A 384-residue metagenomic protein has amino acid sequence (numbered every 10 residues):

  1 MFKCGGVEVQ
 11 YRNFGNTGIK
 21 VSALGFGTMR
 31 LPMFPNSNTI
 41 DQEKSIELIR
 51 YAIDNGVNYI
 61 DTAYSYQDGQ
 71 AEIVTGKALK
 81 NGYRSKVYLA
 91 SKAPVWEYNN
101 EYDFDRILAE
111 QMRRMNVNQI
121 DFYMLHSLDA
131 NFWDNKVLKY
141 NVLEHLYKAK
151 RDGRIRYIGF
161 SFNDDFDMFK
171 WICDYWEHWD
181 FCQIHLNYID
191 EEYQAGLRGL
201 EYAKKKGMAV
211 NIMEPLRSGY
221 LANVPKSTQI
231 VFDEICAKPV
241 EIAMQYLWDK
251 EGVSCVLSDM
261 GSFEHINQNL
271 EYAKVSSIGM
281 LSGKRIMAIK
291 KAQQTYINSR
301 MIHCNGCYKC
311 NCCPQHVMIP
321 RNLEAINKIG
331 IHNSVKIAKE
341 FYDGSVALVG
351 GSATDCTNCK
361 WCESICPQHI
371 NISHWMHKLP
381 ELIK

Functional and structural regions predicted by a protein language model:
F2-V87, H145, R151: N-terminal binding-site loop/beta-alpha segment at the start of enzyme catalytic domains that lines or forms
Q10, K44-L48, A71-A78, I107-Q111 (+6 more regions): A general structural detector for well-ordered alpha-helical segments in enzyme core domains, enriched
F14, F26, S45, A52 (+13 more regions): Conserved, mostly hydrophobic/aromatic
M29-F34, W96, L128-N131: A short, flexible beta-alpha/helix-coil linker loop
I53, N58, K77, D174-Y175 (+1 more regions): Structured C-terminal cap/extension of enzyme domains
Y59-S65, R156-F160, Q183-I184, C255-L257: Short catalytic-loop micro-motif centered on adjacent basic/acidic residues
S85-E97, Y123-H126: A short, structured active-site edge motif that brings together acidic residues
Y98-L216, V224-S227, E234-I235, D249: Glycine/proline-rich, positively charged, aromatic-decorated active-site loop/lid region on the catalytic face
